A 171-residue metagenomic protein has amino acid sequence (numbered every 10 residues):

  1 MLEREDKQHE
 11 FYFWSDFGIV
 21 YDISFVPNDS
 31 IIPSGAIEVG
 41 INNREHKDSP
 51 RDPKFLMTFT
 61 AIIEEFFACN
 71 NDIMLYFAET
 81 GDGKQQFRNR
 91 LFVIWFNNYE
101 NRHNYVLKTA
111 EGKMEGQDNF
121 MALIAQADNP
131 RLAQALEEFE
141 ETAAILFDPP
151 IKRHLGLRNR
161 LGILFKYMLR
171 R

Functional and structural regions predicted by a protein language model:
M1-R171: Non-catalytic substrate-recognition and accessory regions of acyl/acetyltransferase enzymes
